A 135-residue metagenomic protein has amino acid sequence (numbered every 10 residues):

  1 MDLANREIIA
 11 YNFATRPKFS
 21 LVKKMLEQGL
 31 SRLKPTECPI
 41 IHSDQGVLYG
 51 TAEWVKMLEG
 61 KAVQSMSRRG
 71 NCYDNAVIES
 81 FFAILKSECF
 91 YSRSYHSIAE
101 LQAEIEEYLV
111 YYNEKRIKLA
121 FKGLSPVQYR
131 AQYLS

Functional and structural regions predicted by a protein language model:
M1-S135: Charged DNA-binding/catalytic regions of mobile-element recombinases
